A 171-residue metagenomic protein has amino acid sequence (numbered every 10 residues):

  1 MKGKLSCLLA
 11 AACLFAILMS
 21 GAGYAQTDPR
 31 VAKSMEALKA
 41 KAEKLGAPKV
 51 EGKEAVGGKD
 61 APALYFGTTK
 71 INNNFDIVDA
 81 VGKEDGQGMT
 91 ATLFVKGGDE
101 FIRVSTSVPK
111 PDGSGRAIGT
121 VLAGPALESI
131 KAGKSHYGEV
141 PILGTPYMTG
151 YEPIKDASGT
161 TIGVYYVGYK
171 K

Functional and structural regions predicted by a protein language model:
M1-A10: Bacterial N-terminal signal peptides that target proteins for export
L9-M19: Hydrophobic helical h-region of N-terminal Sec-dependent signal peptides in bacterial secretory/periplasmic proteins
M19-A25: Sec/Tat signal peptide C-region and signal peptidase I cleavage site
Q26-I71, V108-P111: Extracellular/periplasmic ligand-binding regions of membrane signal-transduction receptors
A32-G52, D79-F101, Y137-E139: Short N-terminal helix-loop-first-beta-strand/juxtamembrane motif that initiates sensory/input modules
Y65-K70, P146-K171: Conserved beta-strands of PAS-like sensory domains
N72-G88, V104-G144: Extracytoplasmic/periplasmic sensor domains and loops in membrane signaling proteins
F94-K96, P109, P141, K155: A generic structural motif
